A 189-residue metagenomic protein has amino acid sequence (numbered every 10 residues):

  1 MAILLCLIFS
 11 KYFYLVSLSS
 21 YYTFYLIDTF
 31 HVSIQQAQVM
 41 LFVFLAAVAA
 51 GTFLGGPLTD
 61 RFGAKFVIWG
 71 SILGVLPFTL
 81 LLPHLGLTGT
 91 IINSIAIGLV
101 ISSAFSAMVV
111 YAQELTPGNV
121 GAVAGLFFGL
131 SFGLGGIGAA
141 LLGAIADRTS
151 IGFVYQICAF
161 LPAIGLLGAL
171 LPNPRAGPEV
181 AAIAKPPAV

Functional and structural regions predicted by a protein language model:
M1-T52: Extracytoplasmic gate region of multi-pass secondary transporters
G51-G63, A146-D147: Helix-to-loop junctions at the C-terminal end of transmembrane segments in multipass secondary transporters
F66-L81, Q156-A159: Structural signature of the two symmetry-related core transmembrane helices
T88-I97: Paired small-residue
S103-T116: Intracellular juxtamembrane helix-capping segments at the cytosolic ends of symmetry-related transmembrane helices
Q113-I151: A late C-terminal transmembrane helix in Major Facilitator Superfamily
Y155-L171: Symmetry-related core transmembrane helices of the 12-TM Major Facilitator Superfamily/SLC fold
L171-V189: Intrinsic disorder in cytosolic terminal tails and internal cytosolic loops of multi-pass membrane transporters
